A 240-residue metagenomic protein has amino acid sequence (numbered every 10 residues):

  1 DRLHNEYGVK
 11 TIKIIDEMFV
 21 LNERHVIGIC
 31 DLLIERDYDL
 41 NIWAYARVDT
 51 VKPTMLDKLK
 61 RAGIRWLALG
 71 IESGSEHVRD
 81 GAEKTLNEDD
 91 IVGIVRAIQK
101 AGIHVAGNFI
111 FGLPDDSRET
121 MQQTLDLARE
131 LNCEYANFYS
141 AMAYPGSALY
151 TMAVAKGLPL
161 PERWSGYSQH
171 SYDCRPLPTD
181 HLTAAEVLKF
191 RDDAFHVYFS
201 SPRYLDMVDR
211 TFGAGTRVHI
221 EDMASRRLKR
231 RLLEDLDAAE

Functional and structural regions predicted by a protein language model:
H4-I15: Active-site groove signature of glycoside hydrolases
Y7, N41, A185, H219-S225: A general, composition-driven signal for non-globular sequence regions
M18-E23, I27-T216, A239: A structural motif corresponding to the C-terminal lobe/cap of the Radical SAM core domain
G215-E240: Short, amphipathic C-terminal "tail helix"
